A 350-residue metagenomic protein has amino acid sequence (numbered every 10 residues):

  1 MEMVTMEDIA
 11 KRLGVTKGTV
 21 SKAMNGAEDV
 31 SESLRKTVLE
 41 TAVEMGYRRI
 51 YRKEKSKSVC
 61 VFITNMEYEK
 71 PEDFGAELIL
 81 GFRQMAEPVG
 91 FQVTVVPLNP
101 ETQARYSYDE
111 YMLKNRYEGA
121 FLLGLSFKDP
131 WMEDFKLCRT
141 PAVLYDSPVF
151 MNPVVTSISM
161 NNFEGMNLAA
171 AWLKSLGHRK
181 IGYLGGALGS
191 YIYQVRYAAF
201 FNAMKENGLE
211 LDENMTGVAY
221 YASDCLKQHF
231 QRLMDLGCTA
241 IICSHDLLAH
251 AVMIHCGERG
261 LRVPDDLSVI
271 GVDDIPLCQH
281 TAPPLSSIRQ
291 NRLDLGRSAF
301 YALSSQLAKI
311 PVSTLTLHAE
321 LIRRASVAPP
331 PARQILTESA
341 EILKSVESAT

Functional and structural regions predicted by a protein language model:
M1-S56, K344-T350: N-terminal helix-turn-helix DNA-binding module of bacterial transcription factors
M1-V4, S58-A171, Q231-L236, L247 (+1 more regions): Alpha-helical recognition/docking segments in bacterial nutrient-uptake and carbohydrate-utilization systems
D73-P88, G165-L168, Y191-E210, A251 (+2 more regions): Short, solvent-exposed amphipathic alpha-helices that sit in or adjacent to ligand/effector-binding or catalytic
A86-L98, F201-S223: Short beta-strand elements in bilobed, periplasmic/extracellular small-molecule ligand-binding domains
S157-Y183, A198, N202, A222-Q231 (+2 more regions): Hydrophobic alpha-helical segments within soluble ligand-binding/sensing domains
A169-N207, S313-A328: An alpha-beta-alpha
R179-K180, L211-M215, V263-V269: Short acidic capping loops at alpha-helix termini that bridge into adjacent secondary structure
K227-T350: Flexible loop/turn connectors
